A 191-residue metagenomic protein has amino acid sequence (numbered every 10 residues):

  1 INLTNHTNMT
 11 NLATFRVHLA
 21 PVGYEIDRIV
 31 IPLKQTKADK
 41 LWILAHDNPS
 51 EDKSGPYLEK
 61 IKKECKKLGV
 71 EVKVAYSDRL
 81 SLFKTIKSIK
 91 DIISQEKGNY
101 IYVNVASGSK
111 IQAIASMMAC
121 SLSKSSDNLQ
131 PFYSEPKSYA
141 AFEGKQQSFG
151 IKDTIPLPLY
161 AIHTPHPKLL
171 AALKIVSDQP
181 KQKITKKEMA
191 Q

Functional and structural regions predicted by a protein language model:
I1-Y100, I114-Q191: Long, low-complexity, Lys/Arg-enriched
Y100-A106: Short glycine-rich phosphate-binding loop at a beta-alpha junction
K110: Polyanion-engaging groove/track-forming segments
